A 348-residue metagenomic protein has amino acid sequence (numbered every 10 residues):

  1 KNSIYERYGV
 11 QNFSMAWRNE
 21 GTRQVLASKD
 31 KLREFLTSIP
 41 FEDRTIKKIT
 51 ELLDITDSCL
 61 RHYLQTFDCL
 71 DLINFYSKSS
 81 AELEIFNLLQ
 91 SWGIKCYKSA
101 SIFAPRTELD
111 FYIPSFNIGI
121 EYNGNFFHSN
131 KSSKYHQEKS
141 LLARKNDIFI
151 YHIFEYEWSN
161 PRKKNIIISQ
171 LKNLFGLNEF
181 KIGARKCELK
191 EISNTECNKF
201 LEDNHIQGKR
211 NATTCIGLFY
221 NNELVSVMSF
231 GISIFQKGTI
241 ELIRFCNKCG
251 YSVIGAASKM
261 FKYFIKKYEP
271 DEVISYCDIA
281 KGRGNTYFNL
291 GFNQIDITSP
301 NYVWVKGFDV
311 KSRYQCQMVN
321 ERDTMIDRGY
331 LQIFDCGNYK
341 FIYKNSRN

Functional and structural regions predicted by a protein language model:
K1-T213, C246, Y251-G284, K306-F308: Nucleic-acid endo/exonuclease domains
G93-A100, G208, N293-I297, G329-I333: Short secondary-structure junctions
E108, T213-C215, C336-K340: Short hydrophobic/aromatic beta-strand or adjacent loop that forms the aromatic wall/cage of a ligand/substrate-binding
F111-F116, L218-N221, Y343-N345: Active-site beta-strand termini and strand-to-loop segments that position acidic
K186, T239, N338: A residue-level signal for beta-strand positions that form part of recognition/binding surfaces within mature
E191, A212, Y220, V227-L331: Acyl-donor binding region in acyl/amide transferases
F200, C215, V227, K340-I342: Conserved hydrophobic/aromatic beta-strand scaffold that supports enzyme active sites
R322-D323, D327-R347: Long, intrinsically disordered, low-complexity Ser/Thr/Pro-rich regulatory/activation regions of nuclear proteins
